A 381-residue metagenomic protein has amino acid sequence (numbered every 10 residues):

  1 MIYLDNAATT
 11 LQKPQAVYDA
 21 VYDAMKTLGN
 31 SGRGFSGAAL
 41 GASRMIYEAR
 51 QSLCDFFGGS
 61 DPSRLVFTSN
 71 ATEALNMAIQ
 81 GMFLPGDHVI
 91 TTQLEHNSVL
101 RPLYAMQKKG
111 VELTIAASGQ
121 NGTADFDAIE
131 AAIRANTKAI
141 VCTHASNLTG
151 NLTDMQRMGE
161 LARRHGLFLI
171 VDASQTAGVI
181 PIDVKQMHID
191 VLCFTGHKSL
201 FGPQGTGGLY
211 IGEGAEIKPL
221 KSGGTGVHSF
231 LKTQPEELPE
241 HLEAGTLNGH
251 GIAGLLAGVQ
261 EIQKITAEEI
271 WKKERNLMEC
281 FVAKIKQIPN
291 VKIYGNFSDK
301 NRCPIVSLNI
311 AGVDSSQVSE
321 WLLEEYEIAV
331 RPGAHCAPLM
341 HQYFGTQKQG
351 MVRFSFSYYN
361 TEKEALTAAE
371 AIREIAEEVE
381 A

Functional and structural regions predicted by a protein language model:
M1-A381: Pyridoxal 5′-phosphate
